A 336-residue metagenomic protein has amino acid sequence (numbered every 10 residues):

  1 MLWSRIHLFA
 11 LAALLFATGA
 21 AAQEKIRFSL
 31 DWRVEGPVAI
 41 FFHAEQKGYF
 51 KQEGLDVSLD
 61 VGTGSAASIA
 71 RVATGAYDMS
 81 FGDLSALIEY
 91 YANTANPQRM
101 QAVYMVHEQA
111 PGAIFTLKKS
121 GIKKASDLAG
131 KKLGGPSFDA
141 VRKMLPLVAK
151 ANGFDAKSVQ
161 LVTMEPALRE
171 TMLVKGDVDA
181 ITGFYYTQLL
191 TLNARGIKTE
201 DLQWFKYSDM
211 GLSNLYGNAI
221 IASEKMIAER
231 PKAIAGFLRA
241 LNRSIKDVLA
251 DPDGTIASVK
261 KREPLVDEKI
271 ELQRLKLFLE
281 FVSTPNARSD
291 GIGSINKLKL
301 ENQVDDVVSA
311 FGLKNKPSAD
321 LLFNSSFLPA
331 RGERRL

Functional and structural regions predicted by a protein language model:
M1-F9: Bacterial N-terminal signal peptides that target proteins for export
A17-G19: N-terminal signal peptide c-region/cleavage motif recognized by signal peptidases
E24-K175, D179-L189, W204-Y207: Short, glycine-/small- and polar/acidic-enriched structural segments that line small-molecule recognition paths
Q52, T94, F205-S213, S283-K297: Short, solvent-exposed loop/beta-turn-alpha elements that line the ligand-binding surface or hinge of extracytoplasmic
L84-S85, L168-T171, D177-L265: Pocket-lining segment of extracytoplasmic ligand-binding domains
V106-T116, K198-M226, L277-S283, S325 (+1 more regions): Periplasmic-binding protein-like
A228-A310: Secondary-structure end/capping motifs
L300-L336: Conserved C-terminal helix/tail region of periplasmic/extracytoplasmic solute-binding proteins
